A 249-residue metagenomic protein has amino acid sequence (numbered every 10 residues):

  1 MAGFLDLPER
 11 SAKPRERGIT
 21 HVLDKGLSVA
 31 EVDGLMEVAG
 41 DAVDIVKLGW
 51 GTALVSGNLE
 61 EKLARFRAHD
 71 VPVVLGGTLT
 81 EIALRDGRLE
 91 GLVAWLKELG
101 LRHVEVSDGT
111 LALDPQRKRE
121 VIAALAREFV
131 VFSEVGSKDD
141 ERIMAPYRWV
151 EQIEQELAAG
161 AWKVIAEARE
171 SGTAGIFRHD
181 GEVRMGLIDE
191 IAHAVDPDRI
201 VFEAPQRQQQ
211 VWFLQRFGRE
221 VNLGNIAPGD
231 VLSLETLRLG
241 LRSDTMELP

Functional and structural regions predicted by a protein language model:
M1-R65: Conserved N-terminal beta1-alpha1 strand-loop-helix module at the mouth
A2-P8, D189-P249: C-terminal alpha-helical cap/extension of soluble enzyme domains
E16-A30, G49-T52, V74-R88, E134-R148: Active-site mouth loops of central-metabolism enzymes
R17-L23, D44-L48, V73-G77, V104-V106 (+4 more regions): Hydrophobic faces of well-ordered beta-strands that scaffold small-molecule active sites in alpha/beta enzyme cores
A30, A53-F66, I82-L92, D108-F129 (+4 more regions): Active-site-adjacent beta->alpha loops and helix N-cap segments on the catalytic face of soluble alpha/beta enzymes
G34, R88-A94, M144-A158, P205-R219: Catalytic cores of alpha/beta
L35-A39, F66, W95-L99, A124-L125 (+3 more regions): Generic structural signal for hydrophobic
L48, E105-T110, A158-T173, E220-L237 (+1 more regions): Glycine-rich phosphate-binding active-site loops on the catalytic face of alpha/beta enzymes
